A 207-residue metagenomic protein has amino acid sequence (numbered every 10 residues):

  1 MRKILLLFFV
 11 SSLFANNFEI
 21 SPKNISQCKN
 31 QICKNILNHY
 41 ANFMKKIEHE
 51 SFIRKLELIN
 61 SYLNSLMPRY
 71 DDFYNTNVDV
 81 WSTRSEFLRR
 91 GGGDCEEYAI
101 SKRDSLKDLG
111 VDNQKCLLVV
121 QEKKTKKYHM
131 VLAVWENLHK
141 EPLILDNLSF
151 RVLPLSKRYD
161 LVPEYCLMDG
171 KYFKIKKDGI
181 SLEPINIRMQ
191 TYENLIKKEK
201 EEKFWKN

Functional and structural regions predicted by a protein language model:
M1-R2, F52: Structural motif marking the loop-to-transmembrane transition
K3-L13: Sec-dependent N-terminal signal peptides
A15-N207: A structural boundary/capping signal
